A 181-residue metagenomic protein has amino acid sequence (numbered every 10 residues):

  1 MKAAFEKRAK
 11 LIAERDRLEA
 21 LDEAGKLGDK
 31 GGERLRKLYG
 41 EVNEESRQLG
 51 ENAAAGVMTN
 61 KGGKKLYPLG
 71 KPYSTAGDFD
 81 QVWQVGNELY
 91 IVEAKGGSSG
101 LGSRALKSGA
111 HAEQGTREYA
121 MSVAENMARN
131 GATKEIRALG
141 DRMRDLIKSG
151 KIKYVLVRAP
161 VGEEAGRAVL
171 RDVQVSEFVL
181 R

Functional and structural regions predicted by a protein language model:
M1-R181: Catalytic toxin/effector domains delivered as secreted proteins or via bacterial secretion systems
